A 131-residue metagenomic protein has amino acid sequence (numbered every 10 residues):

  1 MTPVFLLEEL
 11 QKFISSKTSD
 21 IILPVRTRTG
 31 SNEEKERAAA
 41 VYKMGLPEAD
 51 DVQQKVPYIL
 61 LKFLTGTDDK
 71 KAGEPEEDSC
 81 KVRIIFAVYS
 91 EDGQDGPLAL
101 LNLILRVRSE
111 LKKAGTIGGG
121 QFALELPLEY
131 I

Functional and structural regions predicted by a protein language model:
M1-E74: Small/polar-rich, solvent-exposed N-terminal microdomains that initiate assembly or binding
V4, Q94-L101: Ordered, soluble secondary-structure elements with a strong preference for glycine-centered loop motifs and nearby
D20, L98-I131: Acidic-leaning, charged glycine-interspersed low-complexity segments
Y58, K81, L100-I104: Generic internal hydrophobic packing segments that stabilize the cores of diverse globular domains
K62-T67, I84-S90, L111: Generic secondary-structure microfeatures
K70-K71, E91-P97: A generic structural signal for short coil/turn motifs at secondary-structure boundaries
E76-D92, L105-V107: Oligomerization/assembly interface segments of phage tail-like spikes and tubes
